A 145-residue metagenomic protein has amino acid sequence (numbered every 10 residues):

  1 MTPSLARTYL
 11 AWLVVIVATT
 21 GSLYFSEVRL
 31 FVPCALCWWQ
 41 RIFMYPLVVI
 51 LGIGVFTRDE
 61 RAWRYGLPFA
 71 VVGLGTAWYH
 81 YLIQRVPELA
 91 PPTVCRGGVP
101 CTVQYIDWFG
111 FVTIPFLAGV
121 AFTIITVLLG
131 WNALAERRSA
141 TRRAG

Functional and structural regions predicted by a protein language model:
M1-A35, M44-L51, F56-G145: Secretory/periplasmic and organellar redox-cofactor proteins
R41: Active/binding-pocket-proximal capping segment
